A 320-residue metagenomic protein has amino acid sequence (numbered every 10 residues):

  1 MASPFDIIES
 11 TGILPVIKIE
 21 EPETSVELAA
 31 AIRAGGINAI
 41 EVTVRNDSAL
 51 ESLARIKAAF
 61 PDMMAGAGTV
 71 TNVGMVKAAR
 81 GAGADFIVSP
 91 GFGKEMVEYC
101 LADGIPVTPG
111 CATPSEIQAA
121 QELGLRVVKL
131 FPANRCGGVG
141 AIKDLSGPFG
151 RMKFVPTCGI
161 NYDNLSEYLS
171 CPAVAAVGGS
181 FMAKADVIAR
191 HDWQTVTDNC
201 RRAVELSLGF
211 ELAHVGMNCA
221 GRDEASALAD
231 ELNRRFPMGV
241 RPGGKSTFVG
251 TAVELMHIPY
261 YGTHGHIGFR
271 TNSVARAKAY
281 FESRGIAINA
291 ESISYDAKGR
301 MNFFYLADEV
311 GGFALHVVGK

Functional and structural regions predicted by a protein language model:
P4-K18, V204-A229, G262-F269: N-terminal beta-strand motif that seeds the catalytic metal site of vicinal oxygen chelate
P15, I32, A79, V128 (+2 more regions): Conserved, mostly hydrophobic/aromatic
V16-K18, A39-N46, M63-T71, V76 (+5 more regions): Catalytic beta/alpha-barrel core
L28, N72-A82, S115-L123, G140 (+1 more regions): Catalytic cores of alpha/beta
R33-N38, A59-M63, R80-I87, A102-T108 (+3 more regions): Glycine-enriched alpha-helix->loop->beta-strand junction motifs that scaffold or abut catalytic
P90-M96, K129-V139, A173-V196: Glycine-rich phosphate-binding active-site loops on the catalytic face of alpha/beta enzymes
C100-I105, D186-G209: C-terminal helical cap(s) of enzyme catalytic domains, especially alpha/beta-barrels
T251-H257, E282-K320: Vicinal oxygen chelate
